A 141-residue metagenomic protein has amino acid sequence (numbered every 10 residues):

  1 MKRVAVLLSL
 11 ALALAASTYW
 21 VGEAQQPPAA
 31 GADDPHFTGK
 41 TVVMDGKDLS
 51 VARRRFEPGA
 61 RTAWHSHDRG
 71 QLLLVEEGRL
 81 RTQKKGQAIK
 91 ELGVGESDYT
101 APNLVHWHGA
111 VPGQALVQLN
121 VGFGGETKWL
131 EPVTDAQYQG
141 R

Functional and structural regions predicted by a protein language model:
K2-R53, A63, E91, K128-R141: A short, N-terminal "cap"/entry segment at the start of jelly-roll beta-barrel domains of the cupin/DSBH fold
G46-D48, P58-L74: A short beta-loop-beta micro-motif enriched in histidine and acidic residues
F56, G86-N103: Short acidic-glycine-tyrosine-enriched beta hairpin
T62-H67, K84, E91, G109-A110: Short histidine-centered beta-strand/loop micro-motifs that create catalytic or ligand/metal-coordination sites
D68-G86: Glycine- and acidic-residue-biased ligand/ion/polar-headgroup-sensing regions
P102-K128: Ligand-binding loop in jelly-roll beta-barrel domains
